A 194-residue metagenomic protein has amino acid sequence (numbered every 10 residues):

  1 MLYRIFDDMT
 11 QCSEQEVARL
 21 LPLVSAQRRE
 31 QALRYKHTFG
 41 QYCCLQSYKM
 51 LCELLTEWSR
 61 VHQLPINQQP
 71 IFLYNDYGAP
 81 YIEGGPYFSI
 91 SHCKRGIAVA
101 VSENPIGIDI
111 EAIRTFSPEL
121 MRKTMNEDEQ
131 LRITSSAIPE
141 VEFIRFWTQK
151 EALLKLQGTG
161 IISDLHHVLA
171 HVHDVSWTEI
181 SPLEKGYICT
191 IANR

Functional and structural regions predicted by a protein language model:
M1-R194: Core catalytic alpha/beta fold that binds nucleotide/phospho-ligands
